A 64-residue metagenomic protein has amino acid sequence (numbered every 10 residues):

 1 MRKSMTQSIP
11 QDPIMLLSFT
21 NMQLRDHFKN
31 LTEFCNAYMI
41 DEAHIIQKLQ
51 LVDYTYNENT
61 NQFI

Functional and structural regions predicted by a protein language model:
M1-R25: N-terminal acidic leader/helix
F34-C35: Short alpha-helical "recognition helix" segments of helix-turn-helix
D41-D53: Short acidic, Pro/Gly- and aromatic-enriched capping/linker segments at domain boundaries
